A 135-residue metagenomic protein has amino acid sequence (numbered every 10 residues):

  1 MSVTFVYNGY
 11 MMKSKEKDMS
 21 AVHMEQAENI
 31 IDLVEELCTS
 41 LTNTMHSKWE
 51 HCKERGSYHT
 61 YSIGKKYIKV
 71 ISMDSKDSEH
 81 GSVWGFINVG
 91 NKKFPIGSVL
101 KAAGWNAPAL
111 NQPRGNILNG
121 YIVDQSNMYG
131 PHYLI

Functional and structural regions predicted by a protein language model:
T4-M11: Short, positively charged and aromatic/hydrophobic N-terminal segments
S14-S20: Long, acidic/serine-threonine-rich intrinsically disordered regions with weak helical/coil propensity that act as
A21-E54: Short, non-transmembrane alpha-helical segments in secretory-pathway proteins
C52-I96: Amphipathic, interaction-prone secondary-structure segments
R55, Q125-I135: A cross-kingdom feature marking charged/low-complexity
I96-S126: A short, surface-exposed interaction/processing loop segment used at functional sites
